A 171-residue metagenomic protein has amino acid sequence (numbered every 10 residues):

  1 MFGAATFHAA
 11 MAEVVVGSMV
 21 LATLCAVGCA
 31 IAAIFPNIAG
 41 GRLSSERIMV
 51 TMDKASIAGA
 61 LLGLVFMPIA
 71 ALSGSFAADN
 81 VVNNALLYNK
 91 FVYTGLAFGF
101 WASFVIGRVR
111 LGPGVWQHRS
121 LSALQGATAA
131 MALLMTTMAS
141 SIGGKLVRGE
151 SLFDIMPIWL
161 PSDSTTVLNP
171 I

Functional and structural regions predicted by a protein language model:
M1-I171: Polytopic transmembrane helical bundles with strong interfacial aromatic enrichment
